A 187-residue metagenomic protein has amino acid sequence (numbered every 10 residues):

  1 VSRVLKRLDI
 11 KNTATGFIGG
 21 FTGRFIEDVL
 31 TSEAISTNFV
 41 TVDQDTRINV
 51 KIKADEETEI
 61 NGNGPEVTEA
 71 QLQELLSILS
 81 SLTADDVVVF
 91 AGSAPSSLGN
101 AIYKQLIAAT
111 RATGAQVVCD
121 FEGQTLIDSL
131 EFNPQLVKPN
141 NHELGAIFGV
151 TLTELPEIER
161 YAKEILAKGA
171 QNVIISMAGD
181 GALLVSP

Functional and structural regions predicted by a protein language model:
V1-T46: Substrate-binding N-lobe of the ribokinase-like
I48-I52, G181-L184: Short beta-strand scaffold segments in enzyme catalytic cores
I52-A84: Conserved phosphate-binding/catalytic loop of the ribokinase/pfkB sugar-kinase fold
E59-N61, D85-S93, D120, K138-E143: Short beta-strands and strand-loop turn motifs
E59-T68, F90-S97, R111-Q116, F148-V150: Flexible, glycine/proline-enriched loop segments at strand-loop-helix junctions that form or flank small-ligand binding
S97-Q105: Active-site core of PLP-dependent enzymes with the aminotransferase class I/II
K104-P187: Conserved phosphate/ATP/ADP-binding segment of small-molecule kinases
